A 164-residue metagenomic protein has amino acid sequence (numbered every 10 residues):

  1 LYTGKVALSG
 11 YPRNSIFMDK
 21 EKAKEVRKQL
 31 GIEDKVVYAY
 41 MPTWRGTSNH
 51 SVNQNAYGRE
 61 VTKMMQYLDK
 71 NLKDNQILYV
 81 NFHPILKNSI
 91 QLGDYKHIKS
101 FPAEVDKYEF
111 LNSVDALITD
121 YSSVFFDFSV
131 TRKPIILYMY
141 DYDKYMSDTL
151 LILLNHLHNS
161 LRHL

Functional and structural regions predicted by a protein language model:
L1, M41, N81-F82, I118-Y121 (+1 more regions): Short His-Asn-centered micro-motif
T3, G93-D94, S123-L164: Catalytic binding pocket for nucleotide-activated donors in carbohydrate/polymer assembly enzymes
V6, P12-Q91: Conserved catalytic-core segment of nucleotide-activated headgroup transferases in glycan assembly
A7-S9, Y79, K99, A116-I118 (+2 more regions): Hydrophobic/aromatic beta-strand patches that form the interior of the parallel beta-sheet core in alpha/beta enzyme
Y11-R13, A103-D106, Y140-K144: Short, acidic/turn-prone active-site loops that include or flank metal/cofactor- and phosphate-binding residues
F17-K20, F110-N112, M146-L151: Short, charged, surface-exposed secondary-structure boundary motifs
Y79, P84-F126: Donor nucleotide-activated moiety binding/catalytic core segment of transferases that use nucleotide-activated donors
